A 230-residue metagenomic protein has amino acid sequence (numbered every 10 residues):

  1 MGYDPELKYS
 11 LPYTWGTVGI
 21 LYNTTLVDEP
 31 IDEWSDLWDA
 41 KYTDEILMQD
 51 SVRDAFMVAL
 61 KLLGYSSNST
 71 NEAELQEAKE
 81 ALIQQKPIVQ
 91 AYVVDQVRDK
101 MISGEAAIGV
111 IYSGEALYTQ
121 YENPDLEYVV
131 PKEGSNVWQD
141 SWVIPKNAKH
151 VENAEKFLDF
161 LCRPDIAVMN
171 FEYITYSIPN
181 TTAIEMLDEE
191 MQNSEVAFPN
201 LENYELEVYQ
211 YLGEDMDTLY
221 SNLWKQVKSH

Functional and structural regions predicted by a protein language model:
M1-E105: Extracytoplasmic ligand-binding site segments that recognize negatively charged/polar headgroups
D4-L7, Y118-V130, Q192-S194: Ligand-binding "clamshell"
T17-L26, K61-L62, W138-H150, M169: A bilobed periplasmic-binding-protein/Venus flytrap-type ligand-binding module shared by bacterial periplasmic
W34, V97-K100, A116, A154 (+1 more regions): Short, hydrophobic alpha-helical packing/hinge segments within bilobed ligand-binding/sensory domains
L75-Q84, E122-K146: Periplasmic-binding protein-like
I102-S103, I108-D125: A ligand-binding cleft/hinge motif common to bilobed small-molecule-binding domains
P145-Y204: Mature extracytoplasmic/periplasmic domains
E202-H230: Conserved C-terminal helix/tail region of periplasmic/extracytoplasmic solute-binding proteins
